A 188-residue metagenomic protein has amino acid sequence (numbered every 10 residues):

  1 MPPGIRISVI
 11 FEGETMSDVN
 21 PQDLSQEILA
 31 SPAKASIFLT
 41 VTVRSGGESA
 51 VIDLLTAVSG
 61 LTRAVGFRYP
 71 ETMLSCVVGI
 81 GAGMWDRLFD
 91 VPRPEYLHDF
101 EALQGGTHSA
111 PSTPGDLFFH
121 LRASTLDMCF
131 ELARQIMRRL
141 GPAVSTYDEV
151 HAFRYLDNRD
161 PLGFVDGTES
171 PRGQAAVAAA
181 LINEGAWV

Functional and structural regions predicted by a protein language model:
M1-P2, S31: Intrinsic-disorder/low-complexity coil detector
P2-T15: Short, Lys/Arg-enriched N-terminal segments with co-localized hydrophobic residues within the first ~10-30 amino acids
M16-V188: Long, histidine/aromatic-enriched segments associated with O2/redox biology
